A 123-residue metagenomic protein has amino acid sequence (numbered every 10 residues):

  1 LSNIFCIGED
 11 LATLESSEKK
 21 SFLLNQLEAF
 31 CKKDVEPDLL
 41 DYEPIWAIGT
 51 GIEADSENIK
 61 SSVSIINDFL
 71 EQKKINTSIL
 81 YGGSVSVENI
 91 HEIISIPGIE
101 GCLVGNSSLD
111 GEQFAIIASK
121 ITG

Functional and structural regions predicted by a protein language model:
L1-G123: Active-site loop-to-helix "anion-binding N-cap" substructures in soluble metabolic enzymes
